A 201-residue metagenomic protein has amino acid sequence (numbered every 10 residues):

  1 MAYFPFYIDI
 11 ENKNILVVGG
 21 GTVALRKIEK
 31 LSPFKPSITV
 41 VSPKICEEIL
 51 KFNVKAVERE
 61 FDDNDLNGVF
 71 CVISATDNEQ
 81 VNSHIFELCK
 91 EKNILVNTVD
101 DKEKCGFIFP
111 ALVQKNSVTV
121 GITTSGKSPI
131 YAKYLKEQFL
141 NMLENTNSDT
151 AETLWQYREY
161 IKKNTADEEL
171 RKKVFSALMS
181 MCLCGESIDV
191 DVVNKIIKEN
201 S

Functional and structural regions predicted by a protein language model:
M1-K44, I49-K51: Hydrophobic, well-ordered beta-alpha structural blocks that scaffold small-molecule cofactor pockets
N14, F70-C71: Structural motif
G21-V23, Q80, G126: Residue-level detector of alpha-helix initiation sites
I38, A56, L95-V96: Hydrophobic beta-strand scaffold residues
K51-N67: Glycine-rich, highly charged phosphate/nucleotide-binding loops
C71-A75, N82-I108: ADP-ribose/adenylate-binding Rossmann-like module
T98-N147: E1/E1-like adenylate-forming module used to activate ubiquitin-like modifiers and sulfur-carrier proteins
G126-S201: An accessory alpha-helical subdomain
